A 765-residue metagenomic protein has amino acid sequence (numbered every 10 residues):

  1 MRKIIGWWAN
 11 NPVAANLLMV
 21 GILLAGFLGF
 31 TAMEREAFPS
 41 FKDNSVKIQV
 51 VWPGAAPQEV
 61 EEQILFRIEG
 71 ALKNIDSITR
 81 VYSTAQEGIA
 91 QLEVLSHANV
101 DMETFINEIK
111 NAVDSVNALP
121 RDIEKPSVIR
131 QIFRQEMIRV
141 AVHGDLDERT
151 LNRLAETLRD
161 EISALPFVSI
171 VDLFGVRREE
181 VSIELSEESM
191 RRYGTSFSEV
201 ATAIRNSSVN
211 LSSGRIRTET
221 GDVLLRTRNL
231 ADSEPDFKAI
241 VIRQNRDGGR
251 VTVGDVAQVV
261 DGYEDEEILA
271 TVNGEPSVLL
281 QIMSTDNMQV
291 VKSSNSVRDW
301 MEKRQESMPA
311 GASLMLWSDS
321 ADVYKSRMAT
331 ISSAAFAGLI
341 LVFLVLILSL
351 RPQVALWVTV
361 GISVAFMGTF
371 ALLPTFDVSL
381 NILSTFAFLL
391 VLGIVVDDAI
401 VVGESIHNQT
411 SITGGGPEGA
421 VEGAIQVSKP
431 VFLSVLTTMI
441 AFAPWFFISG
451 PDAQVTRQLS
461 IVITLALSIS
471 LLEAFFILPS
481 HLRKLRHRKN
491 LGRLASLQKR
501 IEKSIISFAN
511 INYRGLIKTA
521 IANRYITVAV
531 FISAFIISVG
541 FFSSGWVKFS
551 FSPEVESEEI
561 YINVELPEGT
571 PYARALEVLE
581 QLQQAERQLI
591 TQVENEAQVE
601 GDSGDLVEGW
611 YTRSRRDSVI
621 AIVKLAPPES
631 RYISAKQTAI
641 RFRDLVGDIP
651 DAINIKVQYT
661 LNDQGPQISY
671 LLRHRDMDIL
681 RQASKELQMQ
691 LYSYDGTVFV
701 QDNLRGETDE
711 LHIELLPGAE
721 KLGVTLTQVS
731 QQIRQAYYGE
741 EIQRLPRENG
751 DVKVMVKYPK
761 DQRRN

Functional and structural regions predicted by a protein language model:
M1-R35, V427, M439, P451 (+2 more regions): Signature of alpha-helical transmembrane segments and their immediate interfacial
V13, V20-A55, D114-I123, Q244 (+4 more regions): Transmembrane helices with small-residue packing motifs
N16, L23, F27-L28, A32 (+12 more regions): Surface-exposed amphipathic alpha-helical segments in non-transmembrane regions that serve as interaction surfaces
G26-T31, I340, L344-H407: Hydrophobic transmembrane alpha-helices and their membrane-interface caps in long multi-pass transport proteins
E36-K42, R351-G361, T375-V391, F447-T464 (+1 more regions): Membrane-water interface of transmembrane alpha-helices in multipass transporters/channels
D172-V176, E184, D255-A257, E266-F343 (+7 more regions): Juxtamembrane "pre-transmembrane" interface segments
W317, Y324, M328, G403 (+2 more regions): Helix-loop junctions and hydrophobic alpha-helical segments within the transmembrane domains of large membrane
L344-S349, G368-L383, F432-R483, G540: Hydrophobic, glycine/alanine-rich multi-pass transmembrane helices and their short helix-loop junctions in large
